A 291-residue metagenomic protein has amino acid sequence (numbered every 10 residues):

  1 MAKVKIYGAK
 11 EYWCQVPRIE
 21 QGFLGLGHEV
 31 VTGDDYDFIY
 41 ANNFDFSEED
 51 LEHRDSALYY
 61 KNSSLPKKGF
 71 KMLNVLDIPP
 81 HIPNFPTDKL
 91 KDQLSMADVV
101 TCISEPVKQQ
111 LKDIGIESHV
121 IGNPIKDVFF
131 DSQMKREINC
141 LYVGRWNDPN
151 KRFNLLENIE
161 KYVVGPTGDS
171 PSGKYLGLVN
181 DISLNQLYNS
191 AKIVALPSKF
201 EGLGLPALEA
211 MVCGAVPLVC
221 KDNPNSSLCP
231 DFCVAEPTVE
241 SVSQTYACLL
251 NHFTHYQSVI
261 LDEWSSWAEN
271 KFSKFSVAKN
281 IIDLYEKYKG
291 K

Functional and structural regions predicted by a protein language model:
M1-L51, Q110, C220-N225, D231 (+3 more regions): N-terminal pre-catalytic "stem/leader" segment of glycosyltransferase-like enzymes
K5, L24-G25, V31-P106: Extended catalytic core of nucleotide-activated donor transferases of GT-like folds
P83-F85, K112, V120, P124-I138: Acidic anion/phosphate-binding donor-loop and adjacent secondary structure in glycosyltransferase catalytic cores
D127-V128, K135-Y175: Conserved catalytic-core segment of nucleotide-activated headgroup transferases in glycan assembly
Q186-A191: Short alpha-helical donor nucleotide-sugar binding micro-motif in glycosyltransferases
V194-A195: A short hydrophobic beta-strand element within the catalytic core of glycosyltransferases that build diverse glycans
K199: Aromatic "clamp/platform" in nucleotide-sugar-dependent glycosyltransferases that forms part of the donor/acceptor
C220, D231-S241, A247-T254: Conserved acidic donor-binding segment of nucleotide-sugar-dependent glycosyltransferases
